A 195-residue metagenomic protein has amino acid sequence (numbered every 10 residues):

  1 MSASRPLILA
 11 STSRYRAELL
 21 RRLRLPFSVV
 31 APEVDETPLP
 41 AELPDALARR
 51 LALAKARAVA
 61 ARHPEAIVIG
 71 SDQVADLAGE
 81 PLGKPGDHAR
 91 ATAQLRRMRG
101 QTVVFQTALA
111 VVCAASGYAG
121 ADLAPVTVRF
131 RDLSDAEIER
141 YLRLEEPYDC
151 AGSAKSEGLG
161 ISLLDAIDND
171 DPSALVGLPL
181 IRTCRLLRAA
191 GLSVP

Functional and structural regions predicted by a protein language model:
S2-I8, L43-P195: Anionic-ligand binding patches
S2-L25: N-terminal beta1-alpha1 ligand-phosphate binding loop
T12, P32, A114: Cofactor-binding loop segments of dinucleotide-utilizing enzymes, especially the Rossmann-like FAD- and NAD(P)+-binding
E18-R22, L39-P40, A61-R62: Short loop/helix-cap segments at secondary-structure boundaries that form the rim of catalytic
R24-A41, A119-P125: Short glycine-rich, Thr/Ser-proximal phosphate-binding strand/loop in the N-terminal lobe of ATP-dependent enzymes
